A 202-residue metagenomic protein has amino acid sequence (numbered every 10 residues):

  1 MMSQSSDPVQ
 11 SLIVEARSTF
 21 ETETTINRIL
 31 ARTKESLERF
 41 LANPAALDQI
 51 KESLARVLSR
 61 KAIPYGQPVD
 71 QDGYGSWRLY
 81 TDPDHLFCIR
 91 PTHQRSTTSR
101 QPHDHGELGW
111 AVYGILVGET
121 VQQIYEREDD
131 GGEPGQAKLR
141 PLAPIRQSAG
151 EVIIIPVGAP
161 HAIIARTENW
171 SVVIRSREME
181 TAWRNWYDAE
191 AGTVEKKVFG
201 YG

Functional and structural regions predicted by a protein language model:
M1-I63: N-terminal leader/capping segments at the start of a protein or of a new domain
Q67-S96: A short glycine-rich, His/Asp/Glu-containing loop-to-beta-strand
L79-P83, T92-H93, P102-E107, Y113-G114: Short, charge-rich binding segments
I89-G106, I145-Q147, P156-G158: Conserved short histidine dyad/triad with adjacent acidic residue
R100-D104, Q122-Q123, I155, P160-R166 (+1 more regions): Short beta-strand His + acidic residue motifs that chelate non-heme Fe in jelly-roll/DSBH and cupin folds
E107-E126: Glycine- and acidic-residue-biased ligand/ion/polar-headgroup-sensing regions
V112, R127-A162: Short acidic-glycine-tyrosine-enriched beta hairpin
R166-G202: Double-stranded beta-helix
